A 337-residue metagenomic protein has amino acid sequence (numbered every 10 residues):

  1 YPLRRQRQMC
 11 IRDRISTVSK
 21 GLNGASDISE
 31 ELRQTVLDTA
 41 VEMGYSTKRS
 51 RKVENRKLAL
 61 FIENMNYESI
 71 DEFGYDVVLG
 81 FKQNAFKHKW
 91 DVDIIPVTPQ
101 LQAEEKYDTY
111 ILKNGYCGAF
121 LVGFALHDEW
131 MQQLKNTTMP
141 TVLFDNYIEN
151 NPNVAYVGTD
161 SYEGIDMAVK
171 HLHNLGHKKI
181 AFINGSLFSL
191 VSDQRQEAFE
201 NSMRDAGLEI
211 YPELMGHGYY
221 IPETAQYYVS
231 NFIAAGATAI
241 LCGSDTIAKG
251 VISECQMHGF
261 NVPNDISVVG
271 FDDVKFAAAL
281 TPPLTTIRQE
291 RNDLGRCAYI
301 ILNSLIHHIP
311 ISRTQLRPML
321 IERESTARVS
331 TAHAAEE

Functional and structural regions predicted by a protein language model:
Y1-R7, I11: Single conserved hydrophobic/aromatic residue that forms the stacking wall/gate of nucleotide- or nucleobase-binding
R12-S19, A25, S29: Short coil turns linking two alpha-helices in DNA-binding domains
A40-F73: N-terminal helix-turn-helix/winged-helix DNA-binding helices and compositionally similar short basic alpha-helical
A85-V97, E200-T224: Short beta-strand elements in bilobed, periplasmic/extracellular small-molecule ligand-binding domains
V122-G164, T246, D272-L284: Flexible loop/hinge segments that line or gate small-molecule binding clefts
V157-F182, E200, I221-S230, A248 (+1 more regions): Hydrophobic alpha-helical segments within soluble ligand-binding/sensing domains
D166-L208, R313-T326: An alpha-beta-alpha
Q226-E337: Flexible loop/turn connectors
